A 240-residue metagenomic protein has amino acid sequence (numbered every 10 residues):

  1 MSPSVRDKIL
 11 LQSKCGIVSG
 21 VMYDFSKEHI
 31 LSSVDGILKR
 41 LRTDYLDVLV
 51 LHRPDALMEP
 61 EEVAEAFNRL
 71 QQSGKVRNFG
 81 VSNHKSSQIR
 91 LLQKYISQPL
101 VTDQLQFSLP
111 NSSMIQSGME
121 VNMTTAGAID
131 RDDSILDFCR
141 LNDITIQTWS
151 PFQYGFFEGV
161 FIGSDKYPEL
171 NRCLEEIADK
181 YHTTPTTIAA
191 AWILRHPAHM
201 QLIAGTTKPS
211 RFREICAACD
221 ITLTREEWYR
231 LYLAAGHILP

Functional and structural regions predicted by a protein language model:
M1-L10, Q72, Q153-G155: N-terminal binding-site loop/beta-alpha segment at the start of enzyme catalytic domains that lines or forms
R6-D7, T43-D44, V76, S97-Q98: Active-site acidic short loop of glycosyltransferases
D7-S19, Q104-L109: A short, structured active-site edge motif that brings together acidic residues
I17-S26, F161-I162: Surface-exposed, active-site-proximal loop segments in enzymatic domains
D24-I30, Q116-V121: Short, surface-exposed amphipathic charged segments that create phosphate/polyanion-binding patches used for binding
F25-L41, S87-R90: Short, acidic/polar
L38-E59: Active-site groove signature of glycoside hydrolases
M58-P240: Beta/alpha (TIM)-barrel catalytic core signal, keyed to glycine-rich beta->alpha loops juxtaposed to Asp/Glu that bind
